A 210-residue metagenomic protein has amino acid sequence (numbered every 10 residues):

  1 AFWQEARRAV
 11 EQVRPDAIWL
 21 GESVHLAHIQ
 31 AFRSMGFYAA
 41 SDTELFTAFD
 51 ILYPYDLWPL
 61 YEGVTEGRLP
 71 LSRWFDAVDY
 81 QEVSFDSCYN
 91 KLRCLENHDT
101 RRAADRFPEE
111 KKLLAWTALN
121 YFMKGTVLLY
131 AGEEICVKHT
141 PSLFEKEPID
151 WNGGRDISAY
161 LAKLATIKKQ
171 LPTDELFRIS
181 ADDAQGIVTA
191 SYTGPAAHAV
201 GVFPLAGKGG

Functional and structural regions predicted by a protein language model:
A1-D86, K91, P108, L119 (+2 more regions): Active-site-proximal helices and loops of the catalytic beta/alpha 8
R101-F107: Short, solvent-exposed helix-loop connector elements
R102, K124, K168-P172: Alpha-helix capping/termination and helix-coil
L113: Conserved interdomain hinge at the start of the Helicase C-terminal
L128-I135: Short acidic/histidine-rich active-site segments
P172-D182: Short secondary-structure junctions
A181-G210: Carbohydrate-binding surface patches
